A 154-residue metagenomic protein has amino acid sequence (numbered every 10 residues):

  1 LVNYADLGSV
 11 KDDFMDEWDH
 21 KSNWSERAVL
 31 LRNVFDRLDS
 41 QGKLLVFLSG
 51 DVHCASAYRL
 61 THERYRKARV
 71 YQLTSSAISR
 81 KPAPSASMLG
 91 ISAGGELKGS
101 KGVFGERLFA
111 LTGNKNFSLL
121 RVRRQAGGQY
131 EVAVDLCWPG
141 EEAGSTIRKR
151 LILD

Functional and structural regions predicted by a protein language model:
L1-D154: Long, structured stretches of catalytic cores involved in phosphate-ester chemistry, encompassing
